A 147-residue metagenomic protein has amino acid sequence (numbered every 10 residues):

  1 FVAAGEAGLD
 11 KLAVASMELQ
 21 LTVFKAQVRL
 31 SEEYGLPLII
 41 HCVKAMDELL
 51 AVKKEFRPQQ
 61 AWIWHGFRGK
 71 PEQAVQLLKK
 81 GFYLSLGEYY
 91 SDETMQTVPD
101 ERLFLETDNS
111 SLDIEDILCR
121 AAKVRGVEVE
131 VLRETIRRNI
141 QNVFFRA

Functional and structural regions predicted by a protein language model:
F1-K80, G126-V127: Divalent metal-binding pocket/active-site signature
E6, S31, L77, M95 (+3 more regions): Conserved, mostly hydrophobic/aromatic
R29-L30, L118-A147: Mid-to-C-terminal alpha-helical segments outside catalytic/metal-binding sites
W64, S85-E88, L105-T107: Thr-Gly-centered strand-to-loop micro-motif
G81-E93: His/Asp/Glu-enriched short active-site or ligand-binding loop at hydrolase and phosphoryl-transfer sites
D92-D100: Short amphipathic alpha-helices and their capping/turn segments at secondary-structure boundaries
V98, D113-D116, I136: Domain-scale detector for complete catalytic domains at protein termini or as standalone homologs
E101-D113: Short acidic/histidine-rich active-site segments
